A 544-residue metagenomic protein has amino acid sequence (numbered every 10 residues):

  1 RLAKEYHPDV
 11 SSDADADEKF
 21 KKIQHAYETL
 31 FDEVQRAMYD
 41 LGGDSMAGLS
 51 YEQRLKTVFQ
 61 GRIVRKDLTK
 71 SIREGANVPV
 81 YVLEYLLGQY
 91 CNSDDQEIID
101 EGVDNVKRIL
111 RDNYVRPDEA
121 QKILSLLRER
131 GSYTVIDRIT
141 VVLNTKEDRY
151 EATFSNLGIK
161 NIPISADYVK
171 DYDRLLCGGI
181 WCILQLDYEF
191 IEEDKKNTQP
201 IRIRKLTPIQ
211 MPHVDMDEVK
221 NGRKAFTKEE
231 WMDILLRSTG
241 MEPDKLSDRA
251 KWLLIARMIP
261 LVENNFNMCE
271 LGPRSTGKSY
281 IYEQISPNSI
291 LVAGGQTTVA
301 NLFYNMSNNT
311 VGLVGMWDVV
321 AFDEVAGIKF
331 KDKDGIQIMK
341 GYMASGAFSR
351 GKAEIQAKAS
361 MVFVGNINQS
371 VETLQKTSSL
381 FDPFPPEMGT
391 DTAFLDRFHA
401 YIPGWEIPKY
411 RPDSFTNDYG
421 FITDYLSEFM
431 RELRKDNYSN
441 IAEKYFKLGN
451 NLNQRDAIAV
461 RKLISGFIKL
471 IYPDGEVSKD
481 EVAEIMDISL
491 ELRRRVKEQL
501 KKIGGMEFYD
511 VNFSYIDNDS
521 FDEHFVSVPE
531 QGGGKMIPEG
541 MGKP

Functional and structural regions predicted by a protein language model:
E5-A47: J-domain (Hsp40/DnaJ) module recognition
G48-S238: Extended, charged/polar low-complexity intrinsically disordered regions
Y85-G88, I255-N264, A459-P473: Short, hydrophobic/amphipathic alpha-helical patches that form generic packing surfaces within helical domains
N221, A225, S247-K251, T416-Y419 (+2 more regions): Conserved phosphate/pyrophosphate-binding and hydrolysis machinery centered on Walker-type P-loop NTPases, extending
E242-T373, S378-D382, D396, D517-G540: Conserved ASCE/P-loop NTPase catalytic core
E354-M361, N366-I471: Phosphate-sensing "switch" segment of ASCE/P-loop ATPases
K444-P544: C-terminal alpha-helical "lid" subdomain
